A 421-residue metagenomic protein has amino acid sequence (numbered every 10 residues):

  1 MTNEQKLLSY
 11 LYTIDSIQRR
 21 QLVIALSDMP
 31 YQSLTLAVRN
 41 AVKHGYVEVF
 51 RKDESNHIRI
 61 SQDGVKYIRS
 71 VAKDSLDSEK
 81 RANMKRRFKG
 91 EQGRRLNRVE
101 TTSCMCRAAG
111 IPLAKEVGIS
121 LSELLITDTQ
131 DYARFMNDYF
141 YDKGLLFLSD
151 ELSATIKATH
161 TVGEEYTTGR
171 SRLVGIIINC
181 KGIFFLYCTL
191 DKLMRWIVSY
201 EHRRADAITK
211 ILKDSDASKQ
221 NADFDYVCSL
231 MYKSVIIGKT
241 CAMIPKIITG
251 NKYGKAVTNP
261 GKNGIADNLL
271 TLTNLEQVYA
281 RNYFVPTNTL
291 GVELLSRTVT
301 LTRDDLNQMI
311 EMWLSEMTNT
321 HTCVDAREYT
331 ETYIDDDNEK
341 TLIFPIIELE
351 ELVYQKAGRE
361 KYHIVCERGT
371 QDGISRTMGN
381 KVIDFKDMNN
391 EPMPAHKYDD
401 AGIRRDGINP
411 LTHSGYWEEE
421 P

Functional and structural regions predicted by a protein language model:
N3-L8: Short alpha-helical "packing" element that flanks the helix-turn-helix/winged-helix DNA-binding module
Y10-S16: Short helix-capping/hinge SLiMs at alpha-helix to coil transitions
S16-L26: Short acidic, hydrophobic short linear motifs in intrinsically disordered regions
S27-H44: Short amphipathic alpha-helical interaction segments
R39, V49-D74: Accessory beta->alpha helical hairpin/"wing" motif in late/C-terminal subdomains of nucleic-acid enzymes
D63-G93: Short, amphipathic alpha-helical interaction segments positioned at domain boundaries
M84-H202, D206-T209, K213: Exposed, interaction-prone assembly regions rather than primary DNA-binding/catalytic cores
L186, D191-M194, H202, D206-I208 (+2 more regions): Long, compositionally biased intrinsically disordered regions
